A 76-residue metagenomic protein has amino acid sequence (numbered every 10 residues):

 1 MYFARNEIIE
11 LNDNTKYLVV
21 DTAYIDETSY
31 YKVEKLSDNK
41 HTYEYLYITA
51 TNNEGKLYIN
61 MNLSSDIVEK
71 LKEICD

Functional and structural regions predicted by a protein language model:
M1-I9, L18: N-terminal first-folded block
Y2-A4, T22-M61: Basic, polyanion-binding surface patches
I8, K16, E44-L46: Well-ordered beta-strand positions in beta-sheet-rich domains
K16-T22: Short beta-strand-centered aromatic/proline hotspots
N52-D76: Acidic, low-complexity intrinsically disordered segments
